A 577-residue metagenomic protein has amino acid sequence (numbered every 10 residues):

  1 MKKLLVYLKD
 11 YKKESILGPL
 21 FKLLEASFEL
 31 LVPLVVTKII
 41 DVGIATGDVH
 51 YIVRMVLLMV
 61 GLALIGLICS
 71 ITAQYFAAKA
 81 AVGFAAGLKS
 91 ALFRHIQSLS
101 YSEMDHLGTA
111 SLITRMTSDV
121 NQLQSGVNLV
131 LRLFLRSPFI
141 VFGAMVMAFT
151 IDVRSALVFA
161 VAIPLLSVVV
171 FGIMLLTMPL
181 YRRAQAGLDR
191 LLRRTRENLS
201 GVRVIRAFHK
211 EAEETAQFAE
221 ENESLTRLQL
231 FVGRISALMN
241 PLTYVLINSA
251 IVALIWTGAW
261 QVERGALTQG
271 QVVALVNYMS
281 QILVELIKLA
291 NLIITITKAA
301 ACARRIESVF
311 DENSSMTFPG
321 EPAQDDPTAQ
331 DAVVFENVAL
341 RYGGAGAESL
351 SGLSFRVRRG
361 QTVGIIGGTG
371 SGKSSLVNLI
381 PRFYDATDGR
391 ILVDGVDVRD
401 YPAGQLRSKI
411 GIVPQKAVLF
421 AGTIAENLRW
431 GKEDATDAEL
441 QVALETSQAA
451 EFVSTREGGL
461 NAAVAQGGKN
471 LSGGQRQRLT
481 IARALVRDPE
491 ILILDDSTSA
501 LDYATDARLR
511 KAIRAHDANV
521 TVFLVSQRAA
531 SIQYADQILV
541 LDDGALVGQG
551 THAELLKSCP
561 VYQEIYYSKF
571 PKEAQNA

Functional and structural regions predicted by a protein language model:
M1-V32, V36, I44-L58, C69 (+13 more regions): Membrane-integrated ABC transporters
D10, E14-S27, L62, L129-A184 (+2 more regions): Transmembrane helices of ABC transporter permease
D10-K13, S98-S102, S118-L131, L135 (+7 more regions): An intracellular "coupling" helix at the cytosolic face of ABC transporter transmembrane type-1 domains
L20-F21, E25-D41, V53, L62-T109 (+11 more regions): Juxtamembrane helix-loop junctions of ABC transporter transmembrane domains
D48-R54, M147-V161, F231-R305, V309-F310: Helix-loop-helix
L92, I96, I205, T226 (+2 more regions): Helix-loop junctions and hydrophobic alpha-helical segments within the transmembrane domains of large membrane
N313-T328: Pre-NBD coupling/linker segments of ABC/ABC-like ATPases
D326-A577: ABC-type nucleotide-binding domain
